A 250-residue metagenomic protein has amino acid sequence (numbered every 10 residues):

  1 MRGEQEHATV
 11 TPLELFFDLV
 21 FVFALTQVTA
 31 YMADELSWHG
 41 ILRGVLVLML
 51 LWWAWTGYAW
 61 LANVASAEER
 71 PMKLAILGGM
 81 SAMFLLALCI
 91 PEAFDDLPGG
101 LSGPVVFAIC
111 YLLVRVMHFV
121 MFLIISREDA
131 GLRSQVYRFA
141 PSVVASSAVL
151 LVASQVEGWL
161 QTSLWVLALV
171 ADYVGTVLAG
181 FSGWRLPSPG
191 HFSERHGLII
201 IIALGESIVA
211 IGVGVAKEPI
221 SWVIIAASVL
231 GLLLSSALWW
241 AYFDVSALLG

Functional and structural regions predicted by a protein language model:
M1-L15, V20-F23, M32-E35, I41 (+5 more regions): Predominantly late transmembrane helices and immediately cytosolic-facing juxtamembrane segments
